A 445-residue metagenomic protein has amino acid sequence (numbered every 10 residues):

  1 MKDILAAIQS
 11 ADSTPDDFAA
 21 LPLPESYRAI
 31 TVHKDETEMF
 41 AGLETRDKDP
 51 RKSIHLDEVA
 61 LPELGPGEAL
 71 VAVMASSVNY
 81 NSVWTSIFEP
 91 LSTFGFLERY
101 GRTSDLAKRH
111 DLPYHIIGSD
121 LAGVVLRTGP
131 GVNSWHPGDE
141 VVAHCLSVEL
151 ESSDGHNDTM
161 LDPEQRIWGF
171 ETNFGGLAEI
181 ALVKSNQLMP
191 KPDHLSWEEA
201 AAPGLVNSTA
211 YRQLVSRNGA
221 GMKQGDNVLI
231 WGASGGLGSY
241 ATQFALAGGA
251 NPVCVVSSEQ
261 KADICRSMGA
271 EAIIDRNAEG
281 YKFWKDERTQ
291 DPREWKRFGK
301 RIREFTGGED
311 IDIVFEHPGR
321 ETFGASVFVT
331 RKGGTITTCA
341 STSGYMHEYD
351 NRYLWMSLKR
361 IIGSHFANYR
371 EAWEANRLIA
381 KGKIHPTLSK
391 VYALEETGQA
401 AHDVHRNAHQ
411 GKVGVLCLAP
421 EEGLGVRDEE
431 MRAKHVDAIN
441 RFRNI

Functional and structural regions predicted by a protein language model:
K2-P22, G324-V327, Y369-I445: C-terminal hydrophobic helical "lid"/dimerization subdomain of Rossmann-like NAD(P)H-dependent oxidoreductases
L5-L23, T37-A75, Y114-I116, G131-V132: A short N-terminal beta-strand-loop micro-motif at the entrance of redox/enzyme domains
A60-S77, P90-D154, P192: Glycine-rich beta-strand-centered segment in the early N-terminal region that forms part of a ligand/cofactor-binding
A107-P113, S119, L146-G232: NAD(P)H dinucleotide-binding glycine-rich loop of Rossmann-like/cofactor-binding domains, especially the beta1-alpha1
T209, G236-L237, E321-T322: Hydrophobic/small residue at the entry helix of a nucleotide-binding pocket
K223, T330-R331: Helix-to-beta-strand junctions that scaffold the AdoMet/dcAdoMet cofactor pocket in Class I SAM-dependent enzymes
I230, L246-E321: Adenosine-nucleotide cofactor-binding segment
S341-S357: Rossmann-fold NAD(P)-binding glycine/threonine-rich loop
